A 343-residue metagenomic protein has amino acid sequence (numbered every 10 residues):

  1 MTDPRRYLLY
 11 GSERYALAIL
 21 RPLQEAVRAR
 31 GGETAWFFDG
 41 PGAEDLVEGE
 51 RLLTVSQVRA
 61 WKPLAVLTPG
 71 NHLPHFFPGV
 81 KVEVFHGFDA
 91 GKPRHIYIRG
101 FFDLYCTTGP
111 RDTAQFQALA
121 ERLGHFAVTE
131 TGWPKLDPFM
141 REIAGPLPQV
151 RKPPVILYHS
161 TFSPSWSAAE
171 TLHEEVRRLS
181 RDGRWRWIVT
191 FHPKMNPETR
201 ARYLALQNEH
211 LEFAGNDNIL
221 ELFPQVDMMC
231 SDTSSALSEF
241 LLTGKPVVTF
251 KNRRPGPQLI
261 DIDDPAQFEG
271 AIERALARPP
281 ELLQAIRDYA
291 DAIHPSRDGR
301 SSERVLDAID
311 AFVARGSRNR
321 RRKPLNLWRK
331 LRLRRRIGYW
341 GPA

Functional and structural regions predicted by a protein language model:
T2-E13, L157-Y158: Nucleotide-activated donor-dependent transferases that construct or modify glycoconjugates
L8-E142: Active-site and donor-binding regions of nucleotide-sugar-utilizing enzymes
R14-L17, A43, H72-H75, F162-S167 (+3 more regions): Short acidic, S/G/P-rich loop/turn micro-motifs used as interaction or catalytic elements
Y15-R30, P134-Y203, R297-E303: Conserved catalytic-core segment of nucleotide-activated headgroup transferases in glycan assembly
F77-F85, N216-L259: A donor-sugar binding/catalytic signature common to diverse glycosyltransferases and related nucleotide-sugar
G124-H125, L206, S235-R297: Catalytic binding pocket for nucleotide-activated donors in carbohydrate/polymer assembly enzymes
R200-G215: Nucleotide-activated donor-binding/catalytic signature segment of Leloir-type glycosyltransferases, i.e., the conserved
G270, L276-A343: C-terminal amphipathic helix plus adjacent low-complexity, charged tail appended to glycosyltransferase catalytic
